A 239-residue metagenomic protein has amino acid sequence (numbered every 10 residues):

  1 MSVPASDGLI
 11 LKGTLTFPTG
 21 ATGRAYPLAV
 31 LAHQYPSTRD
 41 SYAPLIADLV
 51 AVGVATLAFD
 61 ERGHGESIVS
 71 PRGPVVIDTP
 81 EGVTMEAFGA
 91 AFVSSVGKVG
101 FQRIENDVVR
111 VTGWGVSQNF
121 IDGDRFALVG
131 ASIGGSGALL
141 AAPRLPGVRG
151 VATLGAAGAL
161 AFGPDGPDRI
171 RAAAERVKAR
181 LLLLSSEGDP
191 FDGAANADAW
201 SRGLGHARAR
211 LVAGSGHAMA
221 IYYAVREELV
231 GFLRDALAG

Functional and structural regions predicted by a protein language model:
M1-G23: N-terminal cap/lid segment of alpha/beta-hydrolase-fold proteins
R24-Q34: Short beta-strand element of the alpha/beta-hydrolase
Y35-A47, E61, A195: The serine-hydrolase catalytic nucleophile loop
S41, V76-Q118: Alpha/beta-hydrolase active-site loop
V50-S70, V75, T84-M85: Conserved alpha/beta-hydrolase
N106, R110-R176: Primarily recognizes the serine-hydrolase "nucleophile elbow" in alpha/beta-hydrolase and SGNH/GDSL folds
G150, G155-H206, L211: The feature captures the conserved acid-bearing segment of alpha/beta-hydrolase catalytic domains
A220-G231: Post-His helix in hydrolase/transferase enzymes
